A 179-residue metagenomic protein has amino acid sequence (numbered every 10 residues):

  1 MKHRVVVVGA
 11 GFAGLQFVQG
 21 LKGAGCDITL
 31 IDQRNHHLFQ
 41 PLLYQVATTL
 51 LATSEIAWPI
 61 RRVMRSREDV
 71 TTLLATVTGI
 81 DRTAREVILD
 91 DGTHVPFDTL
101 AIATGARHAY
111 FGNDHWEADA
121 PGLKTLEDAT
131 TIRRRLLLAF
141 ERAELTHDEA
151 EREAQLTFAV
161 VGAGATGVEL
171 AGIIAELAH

Functional and structural regions predicted by a protein language model:
M1-K2, V70-A159: FAD-binding core/adjacent interface of flavoenzyme oxidoreductases
M1-T71, T78, F158, A165-H179: Beta1-alpha1 glycine-rich phosphate/pyrophosphate-binding loop at the start of Rossmann-like nucleotide-binding domains
